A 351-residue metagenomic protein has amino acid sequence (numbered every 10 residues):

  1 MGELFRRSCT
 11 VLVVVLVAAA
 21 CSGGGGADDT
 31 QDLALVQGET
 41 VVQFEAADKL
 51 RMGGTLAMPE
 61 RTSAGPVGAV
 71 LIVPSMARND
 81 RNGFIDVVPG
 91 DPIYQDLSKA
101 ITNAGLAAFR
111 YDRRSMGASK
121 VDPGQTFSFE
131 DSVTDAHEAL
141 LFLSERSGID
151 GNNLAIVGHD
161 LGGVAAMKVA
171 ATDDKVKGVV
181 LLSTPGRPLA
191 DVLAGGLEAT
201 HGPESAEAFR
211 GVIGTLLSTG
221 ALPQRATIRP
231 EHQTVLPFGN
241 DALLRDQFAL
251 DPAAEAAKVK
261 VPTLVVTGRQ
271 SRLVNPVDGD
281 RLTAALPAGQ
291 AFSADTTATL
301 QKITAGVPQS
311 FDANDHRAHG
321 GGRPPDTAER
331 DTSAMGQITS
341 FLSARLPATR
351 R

Functional and structural regions predicted by a protein language model:
D29-G68: N-terminal cap/lid segment of alpha/beta-hydrolase-fold proteins
T62-A100: Short, surface-exposed "cap/lid" segments of acyl-processing enzymes
P92-A118: Conserved alpha/beta-hydrolase
I93, T126-S147: Alpha/beta-hydrolase active-site loop
E138-H201: Primarily recognizes the serine-hydrolase "nucleophile elbow" in alpha/beta-hydrolase and SGNH/GDSL folds
V180-K258: Accessory cap/linker subdomain of secreted extracellular hydrolases
V259, V265-T267: Short beta-strand/loop motif that positions the catalytic acidic residue of the alpha/beta-hydrolase fold
V261, R272-A288: Short alpha-helix in the alpha/beta-hydrolase fold that links the catalytic acid
